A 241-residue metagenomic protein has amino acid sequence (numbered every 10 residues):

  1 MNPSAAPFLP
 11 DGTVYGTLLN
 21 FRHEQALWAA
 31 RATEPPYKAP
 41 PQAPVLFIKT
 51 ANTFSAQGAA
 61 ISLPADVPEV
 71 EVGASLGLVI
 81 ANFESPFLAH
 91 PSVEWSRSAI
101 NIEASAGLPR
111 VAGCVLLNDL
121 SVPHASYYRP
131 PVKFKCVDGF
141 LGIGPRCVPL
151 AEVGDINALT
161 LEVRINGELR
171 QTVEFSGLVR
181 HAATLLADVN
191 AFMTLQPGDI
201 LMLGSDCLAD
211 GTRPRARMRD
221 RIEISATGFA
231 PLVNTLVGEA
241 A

Functional and structural regions predicted by a protein language model:
M1-E84: Extended, compositionally biased flexible segments
N2-P10, E24, S105, P123-A241: Catalytic-pocket segment enriched in acidic/His residues
P3-A6, P35-P36, S62-V70, F83-A106 (+3 more regions): A generic local secondary-structure boundary/capping motif
T13-Y15, P44-L46, N52-T53, L76-G77 (+4 more regions): Structural motif
A26-W28, G58-A60, F87-G107, V111 (+4 more regions): A short secondary-structure junction signal
P36-A39, V45-T50, L117-S126, P130-V137: Glycine-rich, pocket-lining loop/helix-strand segments that form or immediately flank
P41-A43, T50, V72-L76, R110-G113 (+3 more regions): A generic structural signal for short beta-strands and their flanking turns/coil linkers
K49, A74-N82, V115-L120, P145-C147 (+1 more regions): Short, structured patches in soluble enzyme cores that scaffold and shape functional sites
